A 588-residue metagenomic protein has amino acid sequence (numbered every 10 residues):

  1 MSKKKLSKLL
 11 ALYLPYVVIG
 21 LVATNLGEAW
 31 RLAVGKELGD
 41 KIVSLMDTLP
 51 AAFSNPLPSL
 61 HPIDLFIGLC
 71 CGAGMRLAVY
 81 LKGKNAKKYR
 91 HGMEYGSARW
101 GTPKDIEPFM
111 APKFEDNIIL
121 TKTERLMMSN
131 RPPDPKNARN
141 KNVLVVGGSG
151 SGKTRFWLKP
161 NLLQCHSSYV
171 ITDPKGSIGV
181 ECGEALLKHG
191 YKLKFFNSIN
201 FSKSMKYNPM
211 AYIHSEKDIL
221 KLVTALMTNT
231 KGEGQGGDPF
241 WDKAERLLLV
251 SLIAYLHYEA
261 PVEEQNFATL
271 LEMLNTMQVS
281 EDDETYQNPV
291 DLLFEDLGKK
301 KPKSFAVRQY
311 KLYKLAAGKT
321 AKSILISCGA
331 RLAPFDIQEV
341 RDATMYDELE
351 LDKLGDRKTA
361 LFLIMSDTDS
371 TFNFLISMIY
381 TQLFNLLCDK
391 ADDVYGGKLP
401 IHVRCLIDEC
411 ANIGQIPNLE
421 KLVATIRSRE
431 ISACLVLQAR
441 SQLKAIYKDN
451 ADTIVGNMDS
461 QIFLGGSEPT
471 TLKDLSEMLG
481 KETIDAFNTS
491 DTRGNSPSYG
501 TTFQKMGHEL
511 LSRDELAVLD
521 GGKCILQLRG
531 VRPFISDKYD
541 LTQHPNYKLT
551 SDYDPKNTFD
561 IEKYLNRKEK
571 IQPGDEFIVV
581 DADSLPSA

Functional and structural regions predicted by a protein language model:
M1, M46, M75, M93 (+13 more regions): Detector for methionine-enriched segments
M1-S151, R155-L158, S202, T492 (+1 more regions): Basic- and hydrophobic-enriched, low-structure N-terminal and domain-boundary segments that flank ATP-binding catalytic
L21-T24, E28, K136-I431, I446 (+3 more regions): P-loop NTPase motor domains
T48-N55, I63-I118, E216-L226, M273-T276 (+3 more regions): Short alpha-helical interface patches
F114-L120, F374-Q382, L475: Conserved long hydrophobic alpha-helices within structured protein cores
L126-P132, K231-F240, V262, D485-Q504: Low-complexity, polar-biased intrinsically disordered regions enriched in Pro/Ser/Thr/Gly
V423-I525: Conserved ATP-driven motor cores of ASCE-family P-loop NTPases powering translocation/secretion/packaging/pilus
